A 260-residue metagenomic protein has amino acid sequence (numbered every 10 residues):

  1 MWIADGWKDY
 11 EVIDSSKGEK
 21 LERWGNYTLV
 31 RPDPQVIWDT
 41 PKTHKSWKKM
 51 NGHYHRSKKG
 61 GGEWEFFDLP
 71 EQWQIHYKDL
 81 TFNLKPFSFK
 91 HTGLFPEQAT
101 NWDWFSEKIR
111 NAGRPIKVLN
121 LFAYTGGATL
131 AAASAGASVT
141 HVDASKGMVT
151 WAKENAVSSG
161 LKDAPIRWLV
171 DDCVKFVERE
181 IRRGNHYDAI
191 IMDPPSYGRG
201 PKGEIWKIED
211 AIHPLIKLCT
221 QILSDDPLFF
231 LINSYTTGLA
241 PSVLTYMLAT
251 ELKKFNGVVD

Functional and structural regions predicted by a protein language model:
D5-E22, L29-P96, D103: Non-catalytic substrate-recognition/targeting regions of SAM-dependent transferases
W38-D39, H44, G203-D260: C-terminal substrate-binding/active-site "lid" region of AdoMet-derived donor-dependent transferases
P96-R114: Conserved alpha-helix/loop element of class I SAM-dependent methyltransferases that forms part of the SAM/SAH-binding
P115-Y124: Conserved class I S-adenosyl-L-methionine
T125-A137: Conserved SAM-binding loop of SAM-dependent methyltransferases across substrates and taxa, primarily the Class I
S138-D143: Conserved SAM-binding motif I beta-strand of class I
A144-I191: S-adenosyl-L-methionine
P194-P195: Switch II (G3) loop of P-loop NTPases
